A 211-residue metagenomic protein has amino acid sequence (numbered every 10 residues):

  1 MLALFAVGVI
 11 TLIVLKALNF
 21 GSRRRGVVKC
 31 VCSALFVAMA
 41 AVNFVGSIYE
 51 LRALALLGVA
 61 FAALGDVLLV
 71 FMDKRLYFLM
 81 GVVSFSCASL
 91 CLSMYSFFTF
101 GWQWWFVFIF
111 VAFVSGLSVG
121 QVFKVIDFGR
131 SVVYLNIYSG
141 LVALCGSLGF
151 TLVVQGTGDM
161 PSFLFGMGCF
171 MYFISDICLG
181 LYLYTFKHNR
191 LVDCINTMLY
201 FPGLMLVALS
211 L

Functional and structural regions predicted by a protein language model:
M1-L211: Polytopic alpha-helical membrane-helix bundles and their juxtamembrane interface segments in multi-pass membrane
